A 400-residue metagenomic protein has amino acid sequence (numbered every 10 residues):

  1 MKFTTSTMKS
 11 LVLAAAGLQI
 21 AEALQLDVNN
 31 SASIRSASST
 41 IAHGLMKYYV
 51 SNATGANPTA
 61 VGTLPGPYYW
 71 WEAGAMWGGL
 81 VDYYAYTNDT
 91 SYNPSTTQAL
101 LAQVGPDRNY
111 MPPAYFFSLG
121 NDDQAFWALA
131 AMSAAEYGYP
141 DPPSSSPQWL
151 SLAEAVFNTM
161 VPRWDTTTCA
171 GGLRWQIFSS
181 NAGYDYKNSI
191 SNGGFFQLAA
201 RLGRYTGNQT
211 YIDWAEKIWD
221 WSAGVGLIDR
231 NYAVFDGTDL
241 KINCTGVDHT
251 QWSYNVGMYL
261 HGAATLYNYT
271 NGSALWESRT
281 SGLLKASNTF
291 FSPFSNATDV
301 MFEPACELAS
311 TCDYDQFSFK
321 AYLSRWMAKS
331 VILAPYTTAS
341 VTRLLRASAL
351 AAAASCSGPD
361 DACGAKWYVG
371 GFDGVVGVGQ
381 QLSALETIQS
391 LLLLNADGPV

Functional and structural regions predicted by a protein language model:
M1-D27: Fungal secretory targeting signals
L26-D122, F126-A128, A134-A135, S145 (+2 more regions): CBM-like carbohydrate-recognition segments
N29, N52, N57, N88 (+6 more regions): N-linked glycosylation sites
T87-S91, Y139-L150, T206-T210: Short coil/turn connectors between adjacent alpha-helices in alpha-solenoid helical repeat scaffolds
T97-A200: Extended ligand-binding groove/face enriched in aromatic
P143-P147, S180-A182, Y211, I228-H249 (+3 more regions): Juxtamembrane/interface segments of multi-pass membrane proteins
I190-N192, L198-T206, T210-Y267, T280 (+1 more regions): Active-site cradle of extracellular carbohydrate-active enzymes
